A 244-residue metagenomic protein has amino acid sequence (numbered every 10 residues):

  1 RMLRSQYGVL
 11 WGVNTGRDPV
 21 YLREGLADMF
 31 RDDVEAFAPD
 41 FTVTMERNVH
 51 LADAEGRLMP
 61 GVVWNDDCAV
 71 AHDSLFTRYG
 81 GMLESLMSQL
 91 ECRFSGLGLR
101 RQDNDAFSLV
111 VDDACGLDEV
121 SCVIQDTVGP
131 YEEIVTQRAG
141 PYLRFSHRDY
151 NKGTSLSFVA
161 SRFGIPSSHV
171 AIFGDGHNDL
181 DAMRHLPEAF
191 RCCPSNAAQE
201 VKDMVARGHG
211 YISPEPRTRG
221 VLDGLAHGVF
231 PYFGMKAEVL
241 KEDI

Functional and structural regions predicted by a protein language model:
R1-G96: Active-site phosphate-binding/coordination module
M2-Q6, M29, T127, V159 (+2 more regions): Hydrophobic helix-cap positions at the C-terminus of alpha-helices in RecA-like/P-loop ATPase nucleotide-binding cores
Q6-G8, A36-F37, V128-Y131, S167 (+2 more regions): Short, well-ordered coil/turn elements that cap or connect secondary structure elements
L10-G12, S108, A171, C192: A structural signal for isolated positions on well-ordered beta-strands in alpha/beta enzyme cores
L26-M29, S121-D126, E200-G208: Short, aromatic/basic amphipathic alpha-helical patches
V43-T44, L51, R101, R138 (+2 more regions): Structural signal for conserved beta-strand scaffold positions within catalytic alpha/beta enzyme cores
M82-A171, H177-H185: Conserved acidic, metal-coordinating active-site core of Asp-based, Mg2+-dependent phosphoryl-transfer enzymes
S146, G153-I244: Mg2+-dependent phosphoryl-transfer enzymes with acidic/Ser/Thr/Gly-rich catalytic loops
